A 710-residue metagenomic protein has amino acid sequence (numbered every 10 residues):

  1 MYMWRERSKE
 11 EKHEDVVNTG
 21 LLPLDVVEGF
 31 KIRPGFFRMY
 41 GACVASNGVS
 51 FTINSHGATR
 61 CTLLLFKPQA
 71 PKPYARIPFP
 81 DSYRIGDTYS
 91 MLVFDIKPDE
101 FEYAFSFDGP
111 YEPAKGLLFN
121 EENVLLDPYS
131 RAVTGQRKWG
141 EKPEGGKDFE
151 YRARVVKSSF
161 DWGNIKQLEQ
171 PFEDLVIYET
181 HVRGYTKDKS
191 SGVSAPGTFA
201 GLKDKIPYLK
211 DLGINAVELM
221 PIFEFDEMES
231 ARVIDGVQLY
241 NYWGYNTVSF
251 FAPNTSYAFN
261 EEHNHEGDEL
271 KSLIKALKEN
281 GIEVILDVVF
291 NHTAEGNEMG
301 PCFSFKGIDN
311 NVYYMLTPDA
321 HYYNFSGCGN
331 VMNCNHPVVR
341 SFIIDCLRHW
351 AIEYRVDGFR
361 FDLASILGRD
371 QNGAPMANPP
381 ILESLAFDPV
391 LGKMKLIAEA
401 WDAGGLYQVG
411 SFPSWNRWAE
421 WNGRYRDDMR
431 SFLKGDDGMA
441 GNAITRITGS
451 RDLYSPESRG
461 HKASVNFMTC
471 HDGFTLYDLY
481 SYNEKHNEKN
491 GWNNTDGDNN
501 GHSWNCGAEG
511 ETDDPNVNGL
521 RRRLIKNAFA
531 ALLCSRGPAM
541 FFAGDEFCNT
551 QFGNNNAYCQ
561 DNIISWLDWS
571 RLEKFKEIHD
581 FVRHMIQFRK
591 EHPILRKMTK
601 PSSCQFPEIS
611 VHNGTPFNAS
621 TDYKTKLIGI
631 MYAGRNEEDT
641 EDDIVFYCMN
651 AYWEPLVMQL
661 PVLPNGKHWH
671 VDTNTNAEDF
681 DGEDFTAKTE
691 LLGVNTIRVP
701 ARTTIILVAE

Functional and structural regions predicted by a protein language model:
Y2-Y178, R183, D204, L209 (+5 more regions): Carbohydrate-interacting/catalytic domains
T59, N215-V217, D357, P538-A539: Short acidic/polar active-site loop segments enriched in Thr and Asp
E100, E112-G116, T186-D188, F225-E229 (+6 more regions): Short catalytic/ligand-binding loop motif for oxyanion handling, primarily in non-cytosolic enzymes, centered on
Y103, F107-N164, E227-T247, A252 (+3 more regions): Core domains of carbohydrate- and sulfate-ester-processing enzymes
S130-T134, R355, G368-N372, A377-A543 (+6 more regions): Conserved alpha/beta catalytic core and glycan-binding cleft of carbohydrate-active enzymes
V176-Y178, V217, V284-L286, F359 (+2 more regions): Hydrophobic faces of well-ordered beta-strands that scaffold small-molecule active sites in alpha/beta enzyme cores
H181-V356, L363-P389, L406, L453: Substrate-binding/active-site clefts of carbohydrate-active enzymes
